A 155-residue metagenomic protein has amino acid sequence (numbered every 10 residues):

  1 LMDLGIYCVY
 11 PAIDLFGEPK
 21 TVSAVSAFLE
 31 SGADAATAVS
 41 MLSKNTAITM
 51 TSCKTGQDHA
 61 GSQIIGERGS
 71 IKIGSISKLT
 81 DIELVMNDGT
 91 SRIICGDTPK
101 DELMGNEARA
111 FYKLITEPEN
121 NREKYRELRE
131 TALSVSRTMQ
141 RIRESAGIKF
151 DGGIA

Functional and structural regions predicted by a protein language model:
D3: Acceptor-substrate binding/catalytic loop of class I
I6-D81, R109-N120, G153-A155: Contiguous beta-strand/loop segments that form the cofactor/metal-binding neighborhood of enzyme cores
D58, G105, S136: Loop/helix-junction capping segments adjacent to catalytic residues or to phosphate/diphosphate-binding pockets
G89-I93: Surface-exposed loop/edge segments in extracytoplasmic proteins
G96-R109, E127: Active-site loop of classical SDR/Rossmann-like NAD(P)-dependent oxidoreductases, centered on the catalytic Tyr-X3-Lys
A110-A155: C-terminal helix-rich "cap/oligomerization" subdomain common to oxidoreductases
